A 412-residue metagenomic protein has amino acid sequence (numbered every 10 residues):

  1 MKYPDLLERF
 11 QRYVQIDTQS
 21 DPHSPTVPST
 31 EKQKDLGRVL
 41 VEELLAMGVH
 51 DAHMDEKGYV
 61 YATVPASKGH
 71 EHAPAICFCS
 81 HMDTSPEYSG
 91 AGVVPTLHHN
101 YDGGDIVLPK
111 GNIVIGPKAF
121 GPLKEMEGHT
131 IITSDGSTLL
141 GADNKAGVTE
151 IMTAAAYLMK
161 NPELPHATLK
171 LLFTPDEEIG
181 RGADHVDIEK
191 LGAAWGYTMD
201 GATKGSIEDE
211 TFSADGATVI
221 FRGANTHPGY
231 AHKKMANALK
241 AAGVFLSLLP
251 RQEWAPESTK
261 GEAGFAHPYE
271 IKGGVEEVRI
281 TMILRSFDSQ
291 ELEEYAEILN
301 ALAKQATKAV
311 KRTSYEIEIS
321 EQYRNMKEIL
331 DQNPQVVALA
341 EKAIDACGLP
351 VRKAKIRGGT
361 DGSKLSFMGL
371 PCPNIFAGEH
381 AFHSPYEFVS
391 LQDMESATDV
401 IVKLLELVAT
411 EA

Functional and structural regions predicted by a protein language model:
Y3-E31, I132-T133, N225, Y323 (+1 more regions): N-terminal capping segment at the start of a domain
P25-A73, C77-C79, D83: A non-catalytic alpha/beta surface segment that caps or lines the substrate-entry region of metallo-dependent hydrolase
E31, T138-T149, H232-K240, F388-E395: Short, conserved micro-motifs enriched in small and acidic residues
H70-T168, F173: Active-site metal-coordination/substrate-binding segment of hydrolases, especially metallo-dependent peptidases
E71-I76, E127-H129, E163-L169, L191-W195 (+3 more regions): Short coil/turn connectors at secondary-structure junctions
V107, G121-L123, H129-A142, D176-E297 (+3 more regions): Midchain, well-structured core segments that form catalytic/ion-binding scaffolds
L239-A412: Metal-dependent amide/peptide-bond hydrolase catalytic core, centered on the "pita-bread" metallohydrolase fold
